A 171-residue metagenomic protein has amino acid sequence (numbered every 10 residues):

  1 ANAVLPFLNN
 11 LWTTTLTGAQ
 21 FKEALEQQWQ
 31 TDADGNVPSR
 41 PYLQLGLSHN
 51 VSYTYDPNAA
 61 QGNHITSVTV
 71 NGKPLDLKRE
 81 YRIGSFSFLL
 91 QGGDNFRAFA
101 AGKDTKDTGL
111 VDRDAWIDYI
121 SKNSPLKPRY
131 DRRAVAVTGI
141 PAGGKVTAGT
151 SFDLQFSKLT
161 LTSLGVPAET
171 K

Functional and structural regions predicted by a protein language model:
A1-K171: Feature captures C-terminal
